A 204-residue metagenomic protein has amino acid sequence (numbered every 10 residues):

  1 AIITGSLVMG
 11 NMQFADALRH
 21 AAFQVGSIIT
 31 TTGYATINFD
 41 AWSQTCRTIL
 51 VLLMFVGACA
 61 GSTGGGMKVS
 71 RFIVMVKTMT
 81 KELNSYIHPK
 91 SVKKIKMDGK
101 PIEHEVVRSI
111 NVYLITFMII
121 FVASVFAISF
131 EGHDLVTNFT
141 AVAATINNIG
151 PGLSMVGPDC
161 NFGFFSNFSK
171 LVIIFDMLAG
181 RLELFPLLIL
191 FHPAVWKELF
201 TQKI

Functional and structural regions predicted by a protein language model:
A1-I204: Membrane-proximal intracellular helices of multi-pass ion channels
